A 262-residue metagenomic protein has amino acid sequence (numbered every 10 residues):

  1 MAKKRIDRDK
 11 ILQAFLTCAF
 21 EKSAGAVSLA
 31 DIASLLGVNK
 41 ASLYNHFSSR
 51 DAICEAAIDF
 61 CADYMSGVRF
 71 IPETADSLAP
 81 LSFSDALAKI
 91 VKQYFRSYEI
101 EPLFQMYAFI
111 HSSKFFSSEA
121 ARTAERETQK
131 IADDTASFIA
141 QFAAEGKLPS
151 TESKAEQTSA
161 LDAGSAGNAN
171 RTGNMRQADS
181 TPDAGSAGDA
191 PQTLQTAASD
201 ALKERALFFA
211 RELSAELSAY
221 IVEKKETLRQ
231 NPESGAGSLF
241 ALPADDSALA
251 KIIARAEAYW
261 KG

Functional and structural regions predicted by a protein language model:
M1-R8: Short, Lys/Arg-enriched anionic-surface-contact patches
K10, A14, C18-A52, A56-F60: Helix-turn-helix
R50, A57, C61-M65, L87 (+7 more regions): Hydrophobic/aromatic residues within well-ordered alpha-helical segments
E55, D59, K92, A108 (+2 more regions): Generic alpha-helical structural context detector
A56, F70-F104, K154, L194-A210 (+1 more regions): Hydrophobic alpha-helical connector segments
F60, Y64, S97, S113 (+3 more regions): Phosphate/oxyanion-binding loops and surfaces in catalytic or ligand/nucleic-acid-binding neighborhoods
R69, D85, R96-A108, S118-K147 (+2 more regions): Amphipathic alpha-helical packing segments from all-alpha helical-bundle domains
S137-E145, T151-N168, G173-A198, K203-G262: C-terminal peripheral helix-coil segments that are non-catalytic and often amphipathic
